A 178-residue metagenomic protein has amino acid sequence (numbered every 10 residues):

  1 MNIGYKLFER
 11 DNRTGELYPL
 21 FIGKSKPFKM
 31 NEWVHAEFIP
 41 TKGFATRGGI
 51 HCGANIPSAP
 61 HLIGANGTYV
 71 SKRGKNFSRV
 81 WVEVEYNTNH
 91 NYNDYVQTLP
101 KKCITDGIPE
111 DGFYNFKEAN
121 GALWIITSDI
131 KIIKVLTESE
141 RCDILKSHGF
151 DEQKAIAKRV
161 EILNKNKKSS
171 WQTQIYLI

Functional and structural regions predicted by a protein language model:
M1-E37, G67-I178: Active-site and NAD+-binding cores of ADP-ribose-processing enzymes
I39-N66: Extended catalytic/binding region for NAD+/ADP-ribose chemistry, centered on the ART fold
